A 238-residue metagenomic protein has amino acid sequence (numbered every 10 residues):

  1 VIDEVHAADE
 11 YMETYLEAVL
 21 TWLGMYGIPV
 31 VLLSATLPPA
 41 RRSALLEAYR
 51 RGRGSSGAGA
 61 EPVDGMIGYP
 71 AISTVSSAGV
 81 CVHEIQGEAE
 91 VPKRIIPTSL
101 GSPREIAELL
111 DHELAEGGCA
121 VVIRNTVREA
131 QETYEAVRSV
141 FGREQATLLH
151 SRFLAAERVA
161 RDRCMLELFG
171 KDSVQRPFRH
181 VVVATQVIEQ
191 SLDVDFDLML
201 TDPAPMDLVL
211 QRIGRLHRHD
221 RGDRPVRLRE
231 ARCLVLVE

Functional and structural regions predicted by a protein language model:
D3-V5, P203: Walker B catalytic acidic pair
H6-H83: Post-DEXD/H (motif II) to motif III coupling segment of the RecA-like Helicase ATP-binding lobe
A7-E10, P38, E129, Q190 (+1 more regions): Residues immediately C-terminal
I28, R53-A130: Conserved interdomain linker/interface between the two RecA-like ATPase lobes of SF2 helicase motors
A44-R51, V137-V140, D197-L198, L216: Short secondary-structure boundary/capping segments
L110-A204: Conserved helicase/translocase motor-coupling segment
L216-E238: Conserved segment of the helicase C-terminal RecA-like domain
